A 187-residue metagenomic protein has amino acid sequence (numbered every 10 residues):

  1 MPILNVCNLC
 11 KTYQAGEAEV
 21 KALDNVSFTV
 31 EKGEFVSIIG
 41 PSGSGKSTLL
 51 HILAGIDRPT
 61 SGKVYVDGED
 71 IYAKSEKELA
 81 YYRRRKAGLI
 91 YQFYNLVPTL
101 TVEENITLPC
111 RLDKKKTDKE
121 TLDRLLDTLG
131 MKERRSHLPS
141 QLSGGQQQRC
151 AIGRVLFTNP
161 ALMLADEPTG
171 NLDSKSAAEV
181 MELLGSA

Functional and structural regions predicted by a protein language model:
P2-A187: ABC family nucleotide-binding domain
